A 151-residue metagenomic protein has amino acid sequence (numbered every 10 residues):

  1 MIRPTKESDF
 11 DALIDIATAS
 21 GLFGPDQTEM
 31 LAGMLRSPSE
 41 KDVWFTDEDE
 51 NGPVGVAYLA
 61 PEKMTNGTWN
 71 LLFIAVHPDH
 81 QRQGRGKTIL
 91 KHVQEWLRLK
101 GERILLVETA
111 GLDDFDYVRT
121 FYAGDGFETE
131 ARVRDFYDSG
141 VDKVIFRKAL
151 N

Functional and structural regions predicted by a protein language model:
P4-D79, K87-H92, W96, K100 (+2 more regions): Acetyl-CoA-dependent GNAT
T65-G67, D114-F115, Y137-D142: Short acidic/glycine-enriched loop/turn segments that link adjacent beta-strands
A75, G111-D113: Active-site-proximal loop/turn and secondary-structure-junction residues that shape catalytic pockets, frequently
G84: Conserved G/P- and acidic residue-centered "switch" motifs that form tight phosphate/ATP-binding loops in soluble
L97-A110: Conserved GNAT acetyl-CoA-binding A-motif
E108-A110, A123-V144: Conserved catalytic-core motifs of GNAT/GCN5-like acyltransferases
